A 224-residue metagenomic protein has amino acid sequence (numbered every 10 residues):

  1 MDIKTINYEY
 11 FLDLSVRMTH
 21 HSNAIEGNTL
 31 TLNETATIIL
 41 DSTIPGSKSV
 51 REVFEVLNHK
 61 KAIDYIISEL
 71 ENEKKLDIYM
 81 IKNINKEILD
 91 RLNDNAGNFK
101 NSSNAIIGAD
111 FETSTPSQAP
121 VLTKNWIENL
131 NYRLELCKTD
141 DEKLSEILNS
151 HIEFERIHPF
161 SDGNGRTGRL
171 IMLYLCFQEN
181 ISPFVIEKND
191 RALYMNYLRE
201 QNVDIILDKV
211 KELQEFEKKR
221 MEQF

Functional and structural regions predicted by a protein language model:
M1-F224: FIC/Doc superfamily catalytic core
